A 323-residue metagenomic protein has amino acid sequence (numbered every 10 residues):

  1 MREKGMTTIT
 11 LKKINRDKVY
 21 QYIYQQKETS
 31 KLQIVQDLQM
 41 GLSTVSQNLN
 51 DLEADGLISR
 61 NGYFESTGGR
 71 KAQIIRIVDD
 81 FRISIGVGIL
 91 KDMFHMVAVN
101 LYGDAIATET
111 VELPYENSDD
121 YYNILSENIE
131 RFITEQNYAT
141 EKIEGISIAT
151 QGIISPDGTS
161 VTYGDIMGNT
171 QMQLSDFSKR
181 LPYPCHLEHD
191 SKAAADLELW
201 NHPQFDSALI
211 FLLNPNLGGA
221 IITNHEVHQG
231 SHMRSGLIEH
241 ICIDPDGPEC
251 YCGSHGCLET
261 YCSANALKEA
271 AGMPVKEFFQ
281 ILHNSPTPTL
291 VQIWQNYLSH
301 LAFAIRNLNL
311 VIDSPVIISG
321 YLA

Functional and structural regions predicted by a protein language model:
M1-Y63, T67-G69, I74-A139, N201-H202 (+1 more regions): ATP-binding/phosphotransfer module of carbohydrate and carboxylate kinases, centering on a glycine-rich
S84-G88, I143-S147, A208-L212, G218-A220: Short glycine-aspartate micro-motif
L101-Y102, P156-D157, T223-N224, P245: Short, ordered coil/turn segments that flank beta-strands lining enzyme active or ligand-binding pockets
A105, S160-V161, V227-H228: Hydrophobic "anchor" residues
T108-T110, S175, Y183-P288: Glycine/GP-enriched mid-protein hinge/lid loop-to-helix segment characteristic of carbohydrate kinases
E109-S207: Glycine-rich phosphate-binding loop and adjoining helix at the ATP-binding site of ATP-dependent phosphoryl-transfer
Q151-I153, N214-N216, L322-A323: Short glycine-rich anion-binding loops that position phosphate/pyrophosphate groups of nucleotides and phosphorylated
